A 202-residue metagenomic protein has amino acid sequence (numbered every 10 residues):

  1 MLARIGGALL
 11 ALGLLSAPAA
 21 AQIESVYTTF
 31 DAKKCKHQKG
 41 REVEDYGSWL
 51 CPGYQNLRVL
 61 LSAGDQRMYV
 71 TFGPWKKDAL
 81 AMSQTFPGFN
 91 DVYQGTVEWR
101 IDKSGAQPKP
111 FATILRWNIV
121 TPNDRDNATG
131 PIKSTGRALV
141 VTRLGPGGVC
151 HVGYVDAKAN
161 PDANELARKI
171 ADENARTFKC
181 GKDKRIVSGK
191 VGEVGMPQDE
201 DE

Functional and structural regions predicted by a protein language model:
L2-I5, L15-P87: Charge-rich, low-complexity N-terminal segments
A8: Loop-to-helix "switch" segment enriched in basic and acidic residues adjacent to catalytic/ligand pockets
A11-L12: Sequence termini and other peripheral, non-core segments
S16-A17, P131, E200-E202: Intrinsically disordered, low-complexity linkers and terminal tails enriched in Pro/Gly and often acidic or mixed-charge
K34-K36, L50-P52, V149-H151, E173 (+1 more regions): Sequence contexts marking disulfide-bonded cysteines in secreted/extracellular proteins
F86-P161, E165: Short helix/strand-capping turn motifs
D156-E202: C-terminal partner/receptor-binding element of secreted or periplasmic proteins
